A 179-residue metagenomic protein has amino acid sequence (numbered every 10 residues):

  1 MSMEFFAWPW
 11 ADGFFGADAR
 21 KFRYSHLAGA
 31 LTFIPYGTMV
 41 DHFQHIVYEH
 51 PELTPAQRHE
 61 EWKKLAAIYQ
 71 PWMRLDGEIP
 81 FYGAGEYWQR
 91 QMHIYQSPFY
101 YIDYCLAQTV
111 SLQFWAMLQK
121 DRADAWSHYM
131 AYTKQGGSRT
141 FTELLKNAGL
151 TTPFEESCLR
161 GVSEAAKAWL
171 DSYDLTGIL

Functional and structural regions predicted by a protein language model:
S2-G13, A17, F33, G37 (+2 more regions): C-terminal, non-catalytic "cap/extension" segments appended to globular domains
F22-G29, Q91: Short beta-alpha connecting loops at secondary-structure transitions that line or flank enzyme active sites
